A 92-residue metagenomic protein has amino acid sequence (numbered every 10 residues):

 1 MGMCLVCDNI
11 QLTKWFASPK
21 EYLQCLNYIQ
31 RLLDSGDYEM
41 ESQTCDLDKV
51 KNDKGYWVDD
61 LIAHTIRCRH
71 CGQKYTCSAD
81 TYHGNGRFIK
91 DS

Functional and structural regions predicted by a protein language model:
M3-V6, T65-R67: The −1 position to Zn-ligating cysteines in a subset of zinc-ribbon hairpins
D8-Q11, G72: Cys/His-coordinated zinc-binding microdomains
T13-F16, C77-S78: Short, non-ligating residues that shape and space the ligands of small metal-coordination modules and catalytic
A17-I29, T44-Y56: Short Cys/His-rich Zn2+-coordinating modules
E21-E41, R87-S92: Short microdomains enriched in Cys/His and/or Lys/Arg
L32-D37, D53-D59: Acidic, aromatic-enriched beta-alpha/helix-loop junctions
G55-S92: Short, compact, well-ordered microdomains
